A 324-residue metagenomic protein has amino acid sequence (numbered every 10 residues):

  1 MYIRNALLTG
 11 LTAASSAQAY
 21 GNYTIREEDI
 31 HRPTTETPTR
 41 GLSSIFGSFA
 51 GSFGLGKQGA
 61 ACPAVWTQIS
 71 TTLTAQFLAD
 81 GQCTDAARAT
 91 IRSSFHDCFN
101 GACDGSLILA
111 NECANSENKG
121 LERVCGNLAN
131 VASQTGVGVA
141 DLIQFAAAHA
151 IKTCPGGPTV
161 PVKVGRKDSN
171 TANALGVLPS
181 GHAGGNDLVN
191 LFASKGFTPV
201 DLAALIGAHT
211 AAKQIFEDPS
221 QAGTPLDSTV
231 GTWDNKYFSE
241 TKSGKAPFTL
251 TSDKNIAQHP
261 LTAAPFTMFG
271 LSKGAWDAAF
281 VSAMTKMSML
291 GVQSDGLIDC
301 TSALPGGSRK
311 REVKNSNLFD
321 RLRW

Functional and structural regions predicted by a protein language model:
Y2-I3, A110: Mobile, glycine-rich extracellular loop/lid and propeptide segments that shape or gate substrate/ligand access
I3-A19: Cleavable N-terminal signal peptides of Sec/SRP-targeted secreted and luminal proteins
Q18-W324: Catalytic cores of secreted/periplasmic or lumenal enzymes
